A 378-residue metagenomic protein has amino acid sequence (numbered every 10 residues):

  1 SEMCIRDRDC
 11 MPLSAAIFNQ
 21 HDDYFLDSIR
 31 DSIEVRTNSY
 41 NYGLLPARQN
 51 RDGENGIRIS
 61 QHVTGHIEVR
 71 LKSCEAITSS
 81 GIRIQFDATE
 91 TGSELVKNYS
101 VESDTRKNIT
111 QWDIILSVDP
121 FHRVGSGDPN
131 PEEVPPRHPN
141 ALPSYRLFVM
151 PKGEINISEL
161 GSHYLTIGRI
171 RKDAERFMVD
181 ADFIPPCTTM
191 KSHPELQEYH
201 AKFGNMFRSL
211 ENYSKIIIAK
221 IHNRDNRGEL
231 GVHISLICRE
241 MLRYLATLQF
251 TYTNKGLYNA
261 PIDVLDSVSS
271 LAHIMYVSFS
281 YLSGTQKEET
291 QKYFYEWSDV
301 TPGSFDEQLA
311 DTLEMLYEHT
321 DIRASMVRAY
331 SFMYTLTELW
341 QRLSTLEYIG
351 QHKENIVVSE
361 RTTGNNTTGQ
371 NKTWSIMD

Functional and structural regions predicted by a protein language model:
E2-C4: Short, small-residue-biased leader/transition segments that mark boundaries at the very start of proteins
R6-C10: Short, positively charged, Gly/Tyr-enriched micro-motifs that form contact patches at catalytic or ligand/partner
M11-V96, I109: Short, surface-exposed loop/strand segments
F86, G125-S126, V179-A181: Short helix/loop capping segments that flank catalytic or ligand/cofactor-binding pockets
L95-N130: Elongated alpha-helical scaffolds
D104-R106, V124-P143, T373-I376: Extended, low-complexity, amphipathic alpha-helical coiled-coil/linker regions that act as scaffolds and localization
E132-L271: Mixed-charge (acidic/basic) macromolecular-recognition segments
Y252-D378: Extended, amphipathic alpha-helical scaffolds
